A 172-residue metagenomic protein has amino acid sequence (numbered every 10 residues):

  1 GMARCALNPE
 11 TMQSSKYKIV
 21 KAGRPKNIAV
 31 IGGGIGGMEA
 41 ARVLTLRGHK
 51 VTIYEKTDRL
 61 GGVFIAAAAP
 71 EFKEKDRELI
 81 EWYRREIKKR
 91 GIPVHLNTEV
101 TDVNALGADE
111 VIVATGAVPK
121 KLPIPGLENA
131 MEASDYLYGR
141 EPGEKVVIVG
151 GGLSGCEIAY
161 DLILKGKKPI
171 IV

Functional and structural regions predicted by a protein language model:
G1-E10, T52, K56-R59, I65 (+1 more regions): Iron-sulfur cluster-binding cysteine motifs and their immediate structural context in ferredoxin-like electron-transfer
G1-P25: Cysteine-cluster motifs in flexible loop/terminal segments that predominantly coordinate metals
N8, A108-V111, L127-M131: Active-site regions of enzymes building and remodeling cell-envelope glycoconjugates
N8, R47, A67, R90 (+1 more regions): Change "in soluble alpha/beta enzymes" to "in soluble alpha/beta proteins
K18-V20, P25, A66-E78, E132-Y138 (+1 more regions): Short, contiguous acidic/charged loop-to-helix segments that flank catalytic cores in large enzymes
A22-L60, H95-V103, G107, A114-I124 (+1 more regions): Rossmann-like dinucleotide/flavin-binding elements
G62-L106: N-terminal Rossmann-like dinucleotide/flavin-binding domain of flavoprotein oxidoreductases that bind FAD/FMN
